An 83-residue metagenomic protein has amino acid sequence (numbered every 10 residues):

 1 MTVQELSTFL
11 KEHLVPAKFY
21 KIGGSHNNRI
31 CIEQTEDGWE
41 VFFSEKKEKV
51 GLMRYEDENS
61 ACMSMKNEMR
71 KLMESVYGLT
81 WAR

Functional and structural regions predicted by a protein language model:
M1-S25, E56, G78-R83: Negatively charged, low-complexity tracts enriched in Asp/Glu with abundant Ser/Thr
Q4, L14-V15, Q34, V50 (+2 more regions): Alpha-helical structural elements
G24-V50, E68: Short aromatic-glycine-(Arg/Gly/Cys) micro-motifs in beta-strand/loop hairpins
N27, C31, M53, C62 (+1 more regions): Short, surface-exposed, charged/polar-biased interaction segments
E45, K66-L79: Short arginine-rich
R54-L72: A short, charged, amphipathic alpha-helix used as a generic interaction element across diverse proteins
